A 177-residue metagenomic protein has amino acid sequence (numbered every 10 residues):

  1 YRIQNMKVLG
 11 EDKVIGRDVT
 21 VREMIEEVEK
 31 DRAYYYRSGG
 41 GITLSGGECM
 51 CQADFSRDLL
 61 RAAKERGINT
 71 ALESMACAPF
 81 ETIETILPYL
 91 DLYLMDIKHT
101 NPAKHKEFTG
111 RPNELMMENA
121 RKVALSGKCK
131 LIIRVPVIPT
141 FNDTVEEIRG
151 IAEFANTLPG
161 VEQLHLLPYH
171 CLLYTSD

Functional and structural regions predicted by a protein language model:
Y1-R17: Canonical Radical SAM [4Fe-4S] cluster-binding loop centered on the CxxxCxxC motif and its immediate flanking residues
I25-L167: Conserved AdoMet/S-adenosylmethionine-binding subsite of the radical SAM
P168-L172: Short, solvent-exposed beta-strand-terminating loops
Y174-D177: Conserved small/polar residues in nucleotide/adenosyl-binding loops
